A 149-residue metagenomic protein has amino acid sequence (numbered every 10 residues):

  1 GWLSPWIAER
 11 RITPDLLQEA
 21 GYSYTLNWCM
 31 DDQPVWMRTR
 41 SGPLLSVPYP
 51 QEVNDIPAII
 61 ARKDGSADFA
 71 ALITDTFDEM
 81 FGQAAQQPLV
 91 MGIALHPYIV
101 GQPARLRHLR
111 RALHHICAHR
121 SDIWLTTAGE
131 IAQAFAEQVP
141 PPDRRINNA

Functional and structural regions predicted by a protein language model:
G1-Q87, R144: Active-site-adjacent pocket scaffolds in enzyme catalytic domains
Y24, T74-A149: C-terminal domain-boundary segment and adjacent tail
